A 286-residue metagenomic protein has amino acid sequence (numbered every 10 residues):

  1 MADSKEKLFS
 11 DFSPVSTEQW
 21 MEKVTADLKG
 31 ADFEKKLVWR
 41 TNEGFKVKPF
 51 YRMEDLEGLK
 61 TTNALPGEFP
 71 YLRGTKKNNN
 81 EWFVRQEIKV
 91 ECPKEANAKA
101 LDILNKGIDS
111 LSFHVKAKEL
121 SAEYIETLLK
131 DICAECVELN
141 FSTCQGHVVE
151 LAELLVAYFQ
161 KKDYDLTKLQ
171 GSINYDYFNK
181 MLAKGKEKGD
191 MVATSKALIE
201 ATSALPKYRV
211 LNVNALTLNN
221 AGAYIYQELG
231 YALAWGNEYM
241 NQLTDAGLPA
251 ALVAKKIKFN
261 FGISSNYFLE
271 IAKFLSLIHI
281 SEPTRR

Functional and structural regions predicted by a protein language model:
A2-N266: Catalytic alpha/beta active-site cores
S276-R286: Residue-level detector of conserved catalytic or cofactor/ligand-binding positions in enzyme active sites
